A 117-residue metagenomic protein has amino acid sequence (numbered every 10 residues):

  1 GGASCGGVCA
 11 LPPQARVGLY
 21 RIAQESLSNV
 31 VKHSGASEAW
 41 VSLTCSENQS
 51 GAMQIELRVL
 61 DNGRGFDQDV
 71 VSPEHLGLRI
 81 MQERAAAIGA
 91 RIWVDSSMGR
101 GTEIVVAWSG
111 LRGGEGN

Functional and structural regions predicted by a protein language model:
G1-N117: Coiled-coil dimerization/phosphotransfer module
